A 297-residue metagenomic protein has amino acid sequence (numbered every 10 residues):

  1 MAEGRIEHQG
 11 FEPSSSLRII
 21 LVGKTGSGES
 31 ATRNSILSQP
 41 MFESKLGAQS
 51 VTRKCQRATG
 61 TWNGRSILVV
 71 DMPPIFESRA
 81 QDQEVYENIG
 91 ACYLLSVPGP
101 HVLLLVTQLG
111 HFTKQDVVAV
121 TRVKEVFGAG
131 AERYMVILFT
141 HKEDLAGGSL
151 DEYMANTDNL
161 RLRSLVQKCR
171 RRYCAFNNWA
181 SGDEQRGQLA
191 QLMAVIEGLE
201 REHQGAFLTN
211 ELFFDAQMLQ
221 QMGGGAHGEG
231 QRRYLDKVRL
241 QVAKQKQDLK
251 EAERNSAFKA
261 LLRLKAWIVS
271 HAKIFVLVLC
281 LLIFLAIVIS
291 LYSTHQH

Functional and structural regions predicted by a protein language model:
M1-T61, I67-V69, E77-E84, L95 (+2 more regions): C-terminal non-catalytic interaction/localization modules
V85-A91: Glycine-rich, highly charged phosphate/nucleotide-binding loops
T107-Q108: Glycine-rich, N-terminal phosphate-binding loop of Rossmann-like dinucleotide-binding domains
